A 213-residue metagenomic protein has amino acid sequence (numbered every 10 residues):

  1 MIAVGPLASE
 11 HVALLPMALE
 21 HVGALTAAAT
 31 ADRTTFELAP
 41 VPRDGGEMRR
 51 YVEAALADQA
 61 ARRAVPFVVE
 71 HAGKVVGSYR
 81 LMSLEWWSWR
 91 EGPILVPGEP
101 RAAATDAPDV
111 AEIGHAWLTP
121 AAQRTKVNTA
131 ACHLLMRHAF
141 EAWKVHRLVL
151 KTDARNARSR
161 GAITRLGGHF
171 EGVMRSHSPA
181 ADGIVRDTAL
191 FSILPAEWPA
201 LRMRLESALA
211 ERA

Functional and structural regions predicted by a protein language model:
M1-T125, H138, D182-A213: GNAT-family acyltransferases
W117-P120, L150-A154: Short helix/strand-bridging catalytic loops that position acidic/His residues to coordinate divalent metals and engage
R124-H138, G161: Conserved acetyl-CoA-binding loop-helix of GNAT-fold acetyltransferases
E141-K151: Conserved GNAT acetyl-CoA-binding A-motif
K151, H169-G183: Conserved catalytic-core motifs of GNAT/GCN5-like acyltransferases
N156-G172: Conserved active-site alpha-helix within GNAT-family acetyltransferase domains
A157-R160, A180-I184: Acidic pyrophosphate-coordinating catalytic loop
